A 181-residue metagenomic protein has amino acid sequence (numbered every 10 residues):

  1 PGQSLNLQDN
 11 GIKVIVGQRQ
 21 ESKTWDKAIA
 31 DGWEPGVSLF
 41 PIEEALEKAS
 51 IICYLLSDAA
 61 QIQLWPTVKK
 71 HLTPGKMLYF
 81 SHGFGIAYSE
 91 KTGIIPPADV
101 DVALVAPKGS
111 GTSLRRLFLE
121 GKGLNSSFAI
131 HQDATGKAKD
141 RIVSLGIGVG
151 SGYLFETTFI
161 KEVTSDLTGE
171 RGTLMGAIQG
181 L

Functional and structural regions predicted by a protein language model:
G2-L7: Glycine-rich adenosine-cofactor-binding loop
Q8-W33: NAD(P)-binding Rossmann-fold cofactor-contacting core
G11, A60, V68, L72 (+1 more regions): Structural signal for hydrophobic packing residues in well-ordered secondary-structure cores of soluble enzyme domains
R19-Q20, W33-A87, I95-S110: Rossmann-like NAD(P)-binding element
W25-D26, I62-P66, D140: Alpha-helical elements of the RecA-like P-loop NTPase motor core of helicases
F80-G169: Rossmann-fold dinucleotide-binding core
T168-I178: A short glycine-threonine-serine/GTX helix/turn-capping micro-motif
